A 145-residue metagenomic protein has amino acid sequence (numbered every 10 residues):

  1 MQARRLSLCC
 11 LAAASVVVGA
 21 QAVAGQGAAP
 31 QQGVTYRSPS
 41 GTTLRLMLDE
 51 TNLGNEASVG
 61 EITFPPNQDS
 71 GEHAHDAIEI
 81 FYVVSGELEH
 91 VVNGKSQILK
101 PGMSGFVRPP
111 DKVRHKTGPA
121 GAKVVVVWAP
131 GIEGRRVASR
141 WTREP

Functional and structural regions predicted by a protein language model:
M1-C10: Bacterial N-terminal signal peptides that target proteins for export
V16-E56, V137-P145: A short, N-terminal "cap"/entry segment at the start of jelly-roll beta-barrel domains of the cupin/DSBH fold
G54, P109-G134: Ligand-binding loop in jelly-roll beta-barrel domains
S58-H75: Conserved short histidine dyad/triad with adjacent acidic residue
D69-S70, E89, G105, P109-H115: Histidine-centered metal-chelating micro-motifs
D76-L88, N93: Glycine- and acidic-residue-biased ligand/ion/polar-headgroup-sensing regions
G94-P110: Short acidic-glycine-tyrosine-enriched beta hairpin
